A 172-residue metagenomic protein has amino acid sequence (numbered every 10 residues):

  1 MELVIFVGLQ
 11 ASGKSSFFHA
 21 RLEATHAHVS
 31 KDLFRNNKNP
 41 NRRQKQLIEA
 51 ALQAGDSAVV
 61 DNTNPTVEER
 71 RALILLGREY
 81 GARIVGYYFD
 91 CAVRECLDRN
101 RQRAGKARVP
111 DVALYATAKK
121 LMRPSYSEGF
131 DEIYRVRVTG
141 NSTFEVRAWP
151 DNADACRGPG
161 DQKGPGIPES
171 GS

Functional and structural regions predicted by a protein language model:
M1-V7, S12, V93-S172: Conserved GTP-binding G-domain of TRAFAC-class P-loop NTPases and closely related GTPase folds
E2-V4, D56-V60, I84: Generic beta-sheet signal
S12-E69: Conserved substrate/cofactor phosphate-moiety recognition/catalytic segment in nucleotide-dependent phosphotransferases
R21, A50-A51, L76-Y80, P124: Hydrophobic helix-cap positions at the C-terminus of alpha-helices in RecA-like/P-loop ATPase nucleotide-binding cores
H26-H28, I84-G86, E132-R135: Conserved beta-strand scaffold positions in the cores of enzyme catalytic domains, especially in NTP/NDP-utilizing
V67-V85: Amphipathic helical hotspot of TIR/SEFIR-family domains
Y80-R99: Conserved phosphate-donor/acceptor-positioning beta-strand/loop module used by diverse small-molecule
